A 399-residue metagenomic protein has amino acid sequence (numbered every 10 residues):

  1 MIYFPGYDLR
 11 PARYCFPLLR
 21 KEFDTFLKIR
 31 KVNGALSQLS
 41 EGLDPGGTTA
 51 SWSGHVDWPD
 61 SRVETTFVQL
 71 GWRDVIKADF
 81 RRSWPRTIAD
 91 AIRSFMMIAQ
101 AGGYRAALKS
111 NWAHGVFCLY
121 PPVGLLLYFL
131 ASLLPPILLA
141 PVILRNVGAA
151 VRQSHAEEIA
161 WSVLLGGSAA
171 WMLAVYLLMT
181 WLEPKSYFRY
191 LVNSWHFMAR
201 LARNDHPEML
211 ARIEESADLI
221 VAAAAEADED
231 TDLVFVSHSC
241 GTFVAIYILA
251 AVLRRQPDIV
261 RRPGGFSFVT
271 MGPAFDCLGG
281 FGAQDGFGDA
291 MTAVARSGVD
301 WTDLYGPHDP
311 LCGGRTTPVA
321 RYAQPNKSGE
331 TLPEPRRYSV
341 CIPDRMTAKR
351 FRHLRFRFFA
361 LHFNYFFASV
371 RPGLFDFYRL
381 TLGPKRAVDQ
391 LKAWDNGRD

Functional and structural regions predicted by a protein language model:
M1-R86, G102-Y104, S110-V234, F243 (+1 more regions): Lipid deacylating catalytic domains
A91-A101, G329: Short, cationic low-complexity segments
S237-S239: Catalytic nucleophile serine of serine hydrolases, specifically the conserved "nucleophile elbow" pentapeptide
